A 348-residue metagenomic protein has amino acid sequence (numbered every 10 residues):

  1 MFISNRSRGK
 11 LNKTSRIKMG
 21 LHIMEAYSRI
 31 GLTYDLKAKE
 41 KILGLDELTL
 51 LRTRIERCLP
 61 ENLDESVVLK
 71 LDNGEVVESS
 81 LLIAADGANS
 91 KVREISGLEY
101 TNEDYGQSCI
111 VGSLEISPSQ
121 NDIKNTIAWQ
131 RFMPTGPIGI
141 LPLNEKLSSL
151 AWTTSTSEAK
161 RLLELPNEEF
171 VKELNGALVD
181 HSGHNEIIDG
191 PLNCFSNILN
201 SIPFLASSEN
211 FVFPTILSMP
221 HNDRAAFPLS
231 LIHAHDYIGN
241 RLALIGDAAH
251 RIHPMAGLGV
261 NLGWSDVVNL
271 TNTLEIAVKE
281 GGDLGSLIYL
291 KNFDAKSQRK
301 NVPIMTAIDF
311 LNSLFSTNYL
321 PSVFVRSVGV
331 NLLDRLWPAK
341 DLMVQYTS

Functional and structural regions predicted by a protein language model:
M1-R6, V267: N-terminal Rossmann-like FAD-binding beta1-loop-alpha1 element of flavoenzymes
R6-A38: N-terminal FAD cofactor-binding segment of flavoenzymes
A38, E209, N272-S348: C-terminal helical "tail/cap" subdomain of flavin- and related membrane-associated enzymes
K39-L50: Helical element adjacent to the flavin cofactor pocket in flavoenzyme catalytic cores
L50-S66: A conserved short coil-to-beta-strand element within the FAD-binding core of flavoproteins
V68-P214, P220-A225, A234, I238: Conserved FAD-binding catalytic core of PHBH/FMO-like flavoproteins
H235-M255: Short FAD-binding loop at a beta-strand-to-alpha-helix junction that anchors the flavin cofactor in diverse
H253-D266: A conserved FAD-binding loop/helix module that cradles the flavin
